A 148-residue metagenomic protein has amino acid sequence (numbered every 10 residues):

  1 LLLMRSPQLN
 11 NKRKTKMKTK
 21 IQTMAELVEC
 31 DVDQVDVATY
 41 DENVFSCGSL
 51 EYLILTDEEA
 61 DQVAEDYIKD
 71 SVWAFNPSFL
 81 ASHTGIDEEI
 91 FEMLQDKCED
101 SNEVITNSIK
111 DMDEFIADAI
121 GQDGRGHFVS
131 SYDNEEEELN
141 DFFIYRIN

Functional and structural regions predicted by a protein language model:
R5, N10-N148: Acidic interaction surfaces
